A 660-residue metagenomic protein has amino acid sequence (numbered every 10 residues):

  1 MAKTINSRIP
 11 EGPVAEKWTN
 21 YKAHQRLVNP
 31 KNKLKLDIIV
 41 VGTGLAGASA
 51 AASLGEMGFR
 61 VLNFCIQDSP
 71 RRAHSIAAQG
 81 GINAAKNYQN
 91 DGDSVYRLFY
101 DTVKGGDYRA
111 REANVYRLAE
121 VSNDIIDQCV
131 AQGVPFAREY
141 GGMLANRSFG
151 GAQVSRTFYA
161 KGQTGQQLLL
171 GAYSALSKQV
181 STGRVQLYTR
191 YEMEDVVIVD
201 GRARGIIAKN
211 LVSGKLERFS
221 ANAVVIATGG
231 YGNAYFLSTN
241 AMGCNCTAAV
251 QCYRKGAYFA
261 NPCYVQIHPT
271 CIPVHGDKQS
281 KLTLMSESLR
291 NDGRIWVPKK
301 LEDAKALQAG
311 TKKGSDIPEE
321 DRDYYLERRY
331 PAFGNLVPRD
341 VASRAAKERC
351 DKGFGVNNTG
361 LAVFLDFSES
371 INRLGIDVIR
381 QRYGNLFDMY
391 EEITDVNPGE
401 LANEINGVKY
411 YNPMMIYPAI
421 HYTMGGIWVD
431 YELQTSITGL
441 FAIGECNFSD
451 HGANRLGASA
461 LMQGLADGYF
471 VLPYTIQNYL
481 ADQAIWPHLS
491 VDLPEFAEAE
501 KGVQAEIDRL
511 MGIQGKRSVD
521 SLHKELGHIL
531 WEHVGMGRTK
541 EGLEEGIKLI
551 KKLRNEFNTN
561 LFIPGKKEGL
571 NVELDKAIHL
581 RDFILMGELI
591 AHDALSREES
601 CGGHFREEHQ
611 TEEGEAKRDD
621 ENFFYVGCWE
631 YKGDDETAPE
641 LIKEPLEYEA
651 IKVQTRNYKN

Functional and structural regions predicted by a protein language model:
N20, Q25-V28, N32-D37, A50-S53 (+10 more regions): Glycine- and aromatic-enriched mobile tails/lids
L34-L36, G214-A223, S436: Core beta-strand elements of the Rossmann-like FAD/NAD(P) dinucleotide-binding domain in flavoenzyme oxidoreductases
G42-L45: Glycine-rich Rossmann-fold phosphate-binding loop(s) that bind the pyrophosphate of adenine dinucleotide cofactors
F59-C65, A260-N261: Short beta-strand "acidic-cap" motif of Rossmann-like dinucleotide-binding folds
D68-Y100, Q266-T270, D277-K281: Conserved N-terminal glycine-rich FAD pyrophosphate-binding loop of Rossmann-like flavoproteins
Q128-K215, A227, C271-M285, R290: Conserved redox-cofactor binding core of oxidoreductases
A223-L282, H451-Y474: Glycine-rich loop(s) and the adjacent beta-strand/alpha-helix scaffold that form part
Q251, Y258-L401, Y474-Q477: An anion/pyrophosphate-binding glycine-rich loop and adjacent beta-alpha core in soluble alpha-beta enzymes
